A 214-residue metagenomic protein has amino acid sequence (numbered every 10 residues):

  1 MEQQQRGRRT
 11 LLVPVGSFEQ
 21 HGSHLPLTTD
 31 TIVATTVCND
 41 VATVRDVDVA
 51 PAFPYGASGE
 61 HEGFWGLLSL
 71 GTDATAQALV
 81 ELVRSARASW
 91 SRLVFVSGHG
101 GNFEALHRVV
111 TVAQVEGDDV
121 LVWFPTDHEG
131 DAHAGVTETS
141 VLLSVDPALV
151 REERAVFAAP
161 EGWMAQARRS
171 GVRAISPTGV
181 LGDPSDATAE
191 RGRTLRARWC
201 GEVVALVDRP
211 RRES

Functional and structural regions predicted by a protein language model:
M1-V94, G100-S214: Extended, histidine- and acidic-residue-enriched regions that form the cofactor-binding/catalytic faces
